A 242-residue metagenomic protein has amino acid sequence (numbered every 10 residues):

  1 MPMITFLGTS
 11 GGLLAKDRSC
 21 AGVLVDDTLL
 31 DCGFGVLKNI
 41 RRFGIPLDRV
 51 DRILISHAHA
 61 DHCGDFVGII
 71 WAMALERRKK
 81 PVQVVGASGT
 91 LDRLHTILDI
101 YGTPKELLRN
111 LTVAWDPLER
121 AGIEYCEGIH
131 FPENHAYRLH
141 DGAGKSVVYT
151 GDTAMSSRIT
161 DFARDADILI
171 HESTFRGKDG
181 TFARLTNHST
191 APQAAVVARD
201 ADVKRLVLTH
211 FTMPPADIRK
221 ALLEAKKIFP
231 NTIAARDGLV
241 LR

Functional and structural regions predicted by a protein language model:
M1-F43, H135-G151, I168: Conserved beta-strand hairpin/beta-sheet module of binuclear metal-dependent hydrolase folds, prominently
L14-K16, D116-G177: Active-site-proximal loop/helix segment associated with metal-binding centers of metalloenzymes
L30-G33, D51-D61, A87, V147-G151 (+3 more regions): Active-site neighborhood of phospho(di)ester-bond hydrolases with catalytic His/Asp-centered motifs
L37-V85: Active-site metal-binding motif and surrounding structural segment of the metallo-beta-lactamase
I40, F66-I69, L94-I97, Y137 (+2 more regions): Hydrophobic packing residues within well-ordered alpha-helices of enzyme cores
L75-R78, Y101-L108, K227-P230: Short helix-capping segments at alpha-helix termini
V82-Q83, A87-N134, D141-G142: Metallo-beta-lactamase
M155-R242: Cap/insert and terminal regions of metallo-dependent hydrolase folds
